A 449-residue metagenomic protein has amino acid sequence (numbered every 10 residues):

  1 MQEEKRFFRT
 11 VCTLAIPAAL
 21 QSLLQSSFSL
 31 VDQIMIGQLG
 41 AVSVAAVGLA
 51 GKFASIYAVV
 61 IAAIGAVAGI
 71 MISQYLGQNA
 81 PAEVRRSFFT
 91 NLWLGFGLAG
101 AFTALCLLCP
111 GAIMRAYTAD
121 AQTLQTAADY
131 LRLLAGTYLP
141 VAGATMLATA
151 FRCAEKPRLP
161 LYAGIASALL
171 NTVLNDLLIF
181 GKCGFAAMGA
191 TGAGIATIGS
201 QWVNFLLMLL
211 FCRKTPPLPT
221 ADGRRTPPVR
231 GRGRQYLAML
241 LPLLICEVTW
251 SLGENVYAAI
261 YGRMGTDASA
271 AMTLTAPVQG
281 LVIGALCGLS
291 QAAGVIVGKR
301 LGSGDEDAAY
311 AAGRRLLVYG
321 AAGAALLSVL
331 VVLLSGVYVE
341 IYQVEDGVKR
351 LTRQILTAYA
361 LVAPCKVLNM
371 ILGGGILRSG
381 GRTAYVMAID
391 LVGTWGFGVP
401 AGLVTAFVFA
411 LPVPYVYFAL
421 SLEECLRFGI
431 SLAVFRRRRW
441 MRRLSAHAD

Functional and structural regions predicted by a protein language model:
M1-A18, I72-L139, L170, F185-L241 (+2 more regions): Short alpha-helical transmembrane segments in multi-pass integral membrane proteins
T13-D32, L133, S167, S200-N204 (+4 more regions): Transmembrane helical elements of multi-pass membrane transporters/channels
A18, S22, Q33-I34, G51 (+16 more regions): Transmembrane alpha-helix boundary and packing residues in multipass membrane permease domains and related
L20, L24, F28, Y57-I61 (+15 more regions): Residue-level hotspots within pore-lining transmembrane alpha-helices of multi-pass secondary transporters
L23, S27-A45, M114-A121, L177-M188 (+5 more regions): Helix-terminus/linker motif at the lipid-water interface of multi-pass membrane proteins
I36-S55, S87, Q122-T126, A190-T191 (+5 more regions): Interfacial/gating helices of multi-pass transporter permease domains
V44-A104, V141-P160, A271-S335, V367-L391: Small-residue-rich hydrophobic transmembrane alpha-helices
G65, L134-C153, P160-N171, A193-M208 (+5 more regions): Short runs within selected transmembrane alpha-helices of multi-pass transporters and secretion channels
